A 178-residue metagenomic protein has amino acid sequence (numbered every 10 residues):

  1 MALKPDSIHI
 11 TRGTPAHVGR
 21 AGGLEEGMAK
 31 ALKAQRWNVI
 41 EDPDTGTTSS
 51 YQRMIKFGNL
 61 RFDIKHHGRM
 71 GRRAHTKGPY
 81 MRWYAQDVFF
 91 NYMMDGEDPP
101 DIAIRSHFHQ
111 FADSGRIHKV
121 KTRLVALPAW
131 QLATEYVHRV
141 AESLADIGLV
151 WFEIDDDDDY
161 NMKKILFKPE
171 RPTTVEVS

Functional and structural regions predicted by a protein language model:
M1-T45: Core catalytic region of metal-dependent phosphoesterases/phosphodiesterases, especially metallo-beta-lactamase-like
K4, R12, K30-K33, K56 (+5 more regions): Context-gated lysine
D44, R61-I165: Conserved beta-sheet core of the metallophosphoesterase superfamily
T47-S49: Short acidic, Pro/Gly- and aromatic-enriched capping/linker segments at domain boundaries
Y51-G58, G115-I117: Short acidic-hydrophobic surface loop/beta-edge motif
R53-I55, F152, V175: Generic detection of short hydrophobic beta-strand segments and adjacent strand-loop junctions
E170-S178: Glycine- and charge-rich intrinsically disordered segments
